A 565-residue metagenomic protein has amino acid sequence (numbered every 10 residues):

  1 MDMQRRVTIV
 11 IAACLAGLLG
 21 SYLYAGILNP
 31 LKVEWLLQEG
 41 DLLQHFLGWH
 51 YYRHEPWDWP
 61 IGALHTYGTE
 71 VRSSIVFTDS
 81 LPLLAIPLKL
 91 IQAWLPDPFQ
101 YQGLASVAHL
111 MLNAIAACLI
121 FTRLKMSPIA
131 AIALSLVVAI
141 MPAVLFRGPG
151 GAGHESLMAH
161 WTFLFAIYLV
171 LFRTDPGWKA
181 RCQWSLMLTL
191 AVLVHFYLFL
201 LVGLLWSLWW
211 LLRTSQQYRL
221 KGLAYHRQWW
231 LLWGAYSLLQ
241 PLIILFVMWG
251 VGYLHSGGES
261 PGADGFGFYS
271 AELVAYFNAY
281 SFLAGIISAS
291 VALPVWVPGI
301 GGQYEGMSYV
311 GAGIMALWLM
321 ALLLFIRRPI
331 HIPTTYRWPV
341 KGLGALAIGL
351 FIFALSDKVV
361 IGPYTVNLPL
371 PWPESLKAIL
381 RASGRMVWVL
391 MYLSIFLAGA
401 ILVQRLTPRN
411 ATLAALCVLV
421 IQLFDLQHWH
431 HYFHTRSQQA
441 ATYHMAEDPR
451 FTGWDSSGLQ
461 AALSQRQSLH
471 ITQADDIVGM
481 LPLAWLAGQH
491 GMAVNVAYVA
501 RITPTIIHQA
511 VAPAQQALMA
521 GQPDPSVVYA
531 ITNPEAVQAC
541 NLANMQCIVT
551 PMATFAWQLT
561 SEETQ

Functional and structural regions predicted by a protein language model:
M1-P30, L231-S237, I330-L346: Start-transfer (signal-anchor) and selected internal transmembrane alpha helices of multi-pass inner/ER membrane
G17-N113, M141, G148, H154-E155 (+1 more regions): Membrane-interface coil-to-helix junctions
S21-A25, I132-G150, L245-L254, F277-S288 (+2 more regions): Membrane-interface helix-loop junctions at the exits of transmembrane helices
E39, I243-F325: Periplasmic/ER-lumenal interhelical loops and adjacent helix-loop junctions in multi-pass membrane proteins
V107, M111-L124, P128-T174, K179-T214 (+2 more regions): Membrane-embedded helix bundles of polyisoprenyl
L220-L231, L319-T365: Membrane-interface helix-loop-helix junctions at transmembrane boundaries of multi-pass membrane enzymes, predominantly
G234-L238, I348, F396, L402-F433: Signature aromatic-anchored transmembrane alpha helix within multi-pass, membrane-resident enzymes that catalyze glycan
L426-Q565: Extracytoplasmic
